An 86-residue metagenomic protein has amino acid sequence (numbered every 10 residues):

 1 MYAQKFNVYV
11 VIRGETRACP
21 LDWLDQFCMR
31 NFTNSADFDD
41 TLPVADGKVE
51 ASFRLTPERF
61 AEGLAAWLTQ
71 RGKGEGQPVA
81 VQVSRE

Functional and structural regions predicted by a protein language model:
M1-Y2, N34-D46: Short, flexible, solvent-exposed loop/turn segments with mixed acidic/basic and small polar residues
Y2-G14: Short glycine-/aliphatic-rich beta-strand segments at the starts of folded cytosolic domains
V8, N34-D40, G76-R85: Generic structural motif
G14, G47-K48: Intrinsic-disorder/low-complexity loop/linker signature
G14-C19, R59-G63: Short, surface-exposed beta-strand/loop "edge" segments at domain boundaries and coil↔beta transitions
E15-D39: Short amphipathic alpha-helix segments
D25, A45, Q77-V79: Generic short amphipathic/hydrophobic targeting helices enriched at N-termini, encompassing Sec-type signal peptides
V49-E50, R54-E86: Short, mixed-charge low-complexity intrinsically disordered segments
